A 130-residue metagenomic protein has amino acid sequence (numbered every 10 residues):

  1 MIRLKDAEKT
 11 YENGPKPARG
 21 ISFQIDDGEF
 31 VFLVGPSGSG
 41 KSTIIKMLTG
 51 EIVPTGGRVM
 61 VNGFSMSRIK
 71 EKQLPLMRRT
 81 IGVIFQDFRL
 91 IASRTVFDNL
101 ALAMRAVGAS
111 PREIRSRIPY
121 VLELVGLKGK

Functional and structural regions predicted by a protein language model:
F32, P75-R89, R94: ABC nucleotide-binding domain signature
V34-P36: The feature captures the beta-strand-to-loop junction immediately N-terminal to the Walker
T49: Helix-to-loop junction immediately C-terminal to a conserved catalytic motif
T55-S65: ABC nucleotide-binding domain "signature motif"
F64-S65, A101, R105, R112-K130: Conserved ABC ATPase "signature" region
M66-G82, P111: ABC ATPase NBD coupling module
R94-L102: Short coil-to-helix segment of the ABC ATPase nucleotide-binding domain corresponding to the Q-loop/switch region
